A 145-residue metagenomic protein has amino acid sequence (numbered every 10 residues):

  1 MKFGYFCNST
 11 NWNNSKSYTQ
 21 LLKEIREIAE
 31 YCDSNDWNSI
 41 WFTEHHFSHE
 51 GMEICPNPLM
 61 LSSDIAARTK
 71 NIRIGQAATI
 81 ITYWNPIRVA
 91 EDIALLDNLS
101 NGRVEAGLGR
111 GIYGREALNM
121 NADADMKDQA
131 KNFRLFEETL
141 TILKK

Functional and structural regions predicted by a protein language model:
M1-R68, I72-R73: N-terminal beta1-alpha1-beta2 module of alpha/beta enzyme domains
K2-Q20, T82-K145: Flexible, glycine-rich active-site loops centered on histidine and acidic residues that chelate a metal or position
H46-F47, T79, R110-G111: Conserved beta-strand edge residues that scaffold enzyme active sites
R73-G75, E105: Short hydrophobic alpha-helical runs that function as membrane-insertion/retention elements
G75-Y83: Conserved strand-turn element in the central/C-terminal portion of the radical SAM core barrel that lines
